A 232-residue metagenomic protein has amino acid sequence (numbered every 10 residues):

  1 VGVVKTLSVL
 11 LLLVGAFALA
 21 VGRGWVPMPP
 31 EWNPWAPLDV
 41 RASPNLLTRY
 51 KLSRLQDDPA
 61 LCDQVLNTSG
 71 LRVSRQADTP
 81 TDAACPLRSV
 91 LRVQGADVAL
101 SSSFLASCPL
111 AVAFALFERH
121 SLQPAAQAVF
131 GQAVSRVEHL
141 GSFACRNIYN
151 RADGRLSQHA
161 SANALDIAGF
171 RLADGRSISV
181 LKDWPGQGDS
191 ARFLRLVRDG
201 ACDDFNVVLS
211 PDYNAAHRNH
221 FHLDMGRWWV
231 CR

Functional and structural regions predicted by a protein language model:
V1-R75: Long non-globular sequence segments
V3-L12, L156-R232: Catalytic cores and adjacent binding grooves of peptidoglycan-active enzymes
M28-S43, L87-A99, G169: Short, compositionally biased low-complexity segments
K51-V137: Active-site acidic/histidine clusters and adjacent loop/turn architecture that either coordinate catalytic ions
R75, G95, G141, K182 (+1 more regions): Pocket-edge structural micro-motifs
A83-S89, A144-N150, H220-L223: Short, solvent-exposed polar/charged micro-motifs at secondary-structure junctions
D97-A99, F143, G186, W229: Residues that cap or initiate secondary-structure elements
A128-A162: Active-site-adjacent substructure of cysteine-protease-like catalytic cores
